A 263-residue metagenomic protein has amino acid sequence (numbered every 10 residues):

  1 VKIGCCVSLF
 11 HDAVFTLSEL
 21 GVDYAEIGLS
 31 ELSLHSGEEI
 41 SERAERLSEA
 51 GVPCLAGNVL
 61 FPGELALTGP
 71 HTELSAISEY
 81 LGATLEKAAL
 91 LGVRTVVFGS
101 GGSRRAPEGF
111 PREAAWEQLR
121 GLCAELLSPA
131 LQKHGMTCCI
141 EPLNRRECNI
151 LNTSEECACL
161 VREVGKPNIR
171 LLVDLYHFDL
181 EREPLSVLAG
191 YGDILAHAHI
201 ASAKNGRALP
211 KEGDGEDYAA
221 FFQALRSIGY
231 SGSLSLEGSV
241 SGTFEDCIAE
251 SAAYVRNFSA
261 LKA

Functional and structural regions predicted by a protein language model:
K2, F10-G21, I77-S78, E86-R94 (+2 more regions): Histidine-acidic metal/acid-base catalytic patches
C6-F10, G28-L32, V59-P62, G101-S103 (+4 more regions): Active-site beta-loop-alpha junctions enriched in small/polar residues
V14-L34: Basic, amphipathic N-terminal segments that precede the first structured/catalytic domain
I27-L47, S100-P107: Glycine-rich, proline-tolerant flexible connector loops at the mouths of alpha/beta enzymes
L34, E64-A66, N149, R182 (+1 more regions): Short, function-defining helix-loop hinge/capping sites that tune catalysis or transport
E49, L67-R170: Active-site acidic/histidine proton-transfer and metal-coordination neighborhood in alpha/beta enzyme cores
G51-C54: Short, structured active-site "lid" loops
